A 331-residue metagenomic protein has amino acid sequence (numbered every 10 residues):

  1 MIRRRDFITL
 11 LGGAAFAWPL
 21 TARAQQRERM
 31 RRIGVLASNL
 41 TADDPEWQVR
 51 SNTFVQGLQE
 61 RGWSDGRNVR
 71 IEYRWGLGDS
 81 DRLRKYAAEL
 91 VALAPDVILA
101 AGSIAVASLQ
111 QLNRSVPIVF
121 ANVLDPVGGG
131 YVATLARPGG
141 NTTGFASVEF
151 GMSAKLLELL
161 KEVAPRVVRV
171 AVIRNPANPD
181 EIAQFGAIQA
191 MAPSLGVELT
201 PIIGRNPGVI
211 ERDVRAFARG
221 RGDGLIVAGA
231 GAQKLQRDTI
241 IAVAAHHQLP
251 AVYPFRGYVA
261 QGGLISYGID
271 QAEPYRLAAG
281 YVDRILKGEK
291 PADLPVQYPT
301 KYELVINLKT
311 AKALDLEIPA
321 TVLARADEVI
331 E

Functional and structural regions predicted by a protein language model:
M1-E331: Short hydrophobic alpha-helices and adjacent helix-cap/hinge residues
